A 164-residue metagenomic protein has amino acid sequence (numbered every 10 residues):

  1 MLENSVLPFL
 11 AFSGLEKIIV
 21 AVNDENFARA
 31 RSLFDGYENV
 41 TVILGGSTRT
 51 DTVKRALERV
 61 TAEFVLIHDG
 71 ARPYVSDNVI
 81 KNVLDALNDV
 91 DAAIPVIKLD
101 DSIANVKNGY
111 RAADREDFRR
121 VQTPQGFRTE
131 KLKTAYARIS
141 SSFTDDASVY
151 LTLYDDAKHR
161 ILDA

Functional and structural regions predicted by a protein language model:
L2-A62, I139-S142: Conserved N-terminal catalytic core of the sugar/cofactor nucleotidyltransferase
F12, V75-L162: Conserved core of the sugar-phosphate nucleotidyltransferase
N23, G70, I97, A164: Cofactor-binding loop segments of dinucleotide-utilizing enzymes, especially the Rossmann-like FAD- and NAD(P)+-binding
R49, G70-Y74: Acidic metal-phosphate-binding loop of nucleotide-sugar-dependent transferases
A56, D69, R128: Residue-level signature of catalytic and energy-coupling elements of molecular machines, predominantly ATP/GTP-dependent
R59-V60, D69, L87: A short, aliphatic-rich alpha-helical micro-motif
V65-L66: Short aromatic/hydrophobic "clamp" motif used to bind/position activated sugar donors
